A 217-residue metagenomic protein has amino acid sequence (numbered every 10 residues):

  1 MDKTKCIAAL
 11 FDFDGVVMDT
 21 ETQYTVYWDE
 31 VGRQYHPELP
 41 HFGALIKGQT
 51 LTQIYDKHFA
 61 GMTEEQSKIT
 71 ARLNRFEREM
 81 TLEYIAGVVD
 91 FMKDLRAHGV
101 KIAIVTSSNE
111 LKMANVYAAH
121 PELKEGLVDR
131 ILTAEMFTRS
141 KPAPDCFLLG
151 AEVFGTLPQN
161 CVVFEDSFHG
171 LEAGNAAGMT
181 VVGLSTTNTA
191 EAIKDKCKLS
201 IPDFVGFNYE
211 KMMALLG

Functional and structural regions predicted by a protein language model:
M1-I7, K93, N109-L111, N115-G217: Asp-based, Mg2+/Mn2+-dependent phosphohydrolase catalytic module
D2-H98: N-terminal helical cap/lid subdomain that shapes the substrate entry/recognition surface in HAD-like hydrolases
V16, T20, T106, G170: Ser/Thr-glycine-rich phosphate-binding loops at phosphate-binding pockets of nucleotides, nucleotide cofactors
V17, Y84, I102-V105, R139 (+1 more regions): Conserved SAM-binding loop
Q23, I46-T50, A86-G87, S108 (+3 more regions): Short beta->alpha linker loops
G48, T70, I85, V89 (+4 more regions): Short, structured helix-loop boundary elements
H98-V100, M179: Short phosphate-binding/catalytic loops that engage adenosine nucleotides
